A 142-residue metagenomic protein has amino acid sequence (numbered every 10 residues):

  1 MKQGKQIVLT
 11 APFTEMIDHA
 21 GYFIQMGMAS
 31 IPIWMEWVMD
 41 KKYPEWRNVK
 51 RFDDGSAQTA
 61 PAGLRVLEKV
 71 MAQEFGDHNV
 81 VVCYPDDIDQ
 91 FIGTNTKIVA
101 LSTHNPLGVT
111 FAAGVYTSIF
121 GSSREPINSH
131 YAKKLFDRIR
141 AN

Functional and structural regions predicted by a protein language model:
M1-N142: A short, structured N-terminal alpha-helical element that caps or precedes a catalytic domain
